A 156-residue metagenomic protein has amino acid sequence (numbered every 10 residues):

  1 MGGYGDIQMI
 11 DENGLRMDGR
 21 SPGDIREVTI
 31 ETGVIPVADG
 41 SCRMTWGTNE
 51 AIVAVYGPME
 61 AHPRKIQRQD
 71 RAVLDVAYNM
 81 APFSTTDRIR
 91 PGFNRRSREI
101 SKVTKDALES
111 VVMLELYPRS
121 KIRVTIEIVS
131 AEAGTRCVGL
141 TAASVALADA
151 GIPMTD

Functional and structural regions predicted by a protein language model:
M1-P36, R43-T45: Short, Gly/Pro- and small/polar-rich lid/capping loops
L15-R20, I25, S41, R64-I66 (+2 more regions): Homeobox/homeodomain signature
T32-R119: Glycine-rich, flexible beta-strand/loop modules in the N-terminal catalytic cores of phosphate-handling
R88-F93, I126-G134: A short glycine/serine-rich beta->alpha loop
L114-S120, G151-D156: Short, structured loop/turn "capping" segments at alpha-beta junctions
K121-T125: Residues at or immediately flanking beta-strands
V129-D156: Long, charge-patterned amphipathic alpha-helical coiled-coil/hairpin "stalk" segments used as oligomerization
